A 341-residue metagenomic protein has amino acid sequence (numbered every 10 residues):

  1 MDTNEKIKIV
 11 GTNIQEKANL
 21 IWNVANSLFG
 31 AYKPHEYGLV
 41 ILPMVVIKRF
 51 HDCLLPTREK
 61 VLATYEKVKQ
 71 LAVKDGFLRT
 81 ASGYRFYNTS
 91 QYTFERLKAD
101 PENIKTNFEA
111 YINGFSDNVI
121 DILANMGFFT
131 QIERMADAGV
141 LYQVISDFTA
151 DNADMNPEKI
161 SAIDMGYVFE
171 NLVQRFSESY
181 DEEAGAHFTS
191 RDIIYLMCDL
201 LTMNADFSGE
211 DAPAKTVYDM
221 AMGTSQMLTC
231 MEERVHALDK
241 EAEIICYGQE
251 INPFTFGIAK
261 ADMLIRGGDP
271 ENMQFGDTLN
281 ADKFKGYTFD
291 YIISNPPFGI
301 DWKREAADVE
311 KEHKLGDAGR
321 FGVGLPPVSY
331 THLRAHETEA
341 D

Functional and structural regions predicted by a protein language model:
M1-A205, N272-N280: Non-catalytic, mostly N-terminal accessory regions of nucleic-acid modification and defense proteins
A25-N26, D154, E178-A184, V217 (+3 more regions): Glycine- and acidic
R49, W302-K303, D341: Local alpha-helix boundary/kink/capping signal
F176, D269-M273, L315-R320: Short acidic (Asp/Glu) and glycine-rich catalytic loops that position anionic groups and cofactors
A184-S294, G299-E310: Conserved S-adenosyl-L-methionine
F289, A318, L333-R334: Active-site lining segments that contact anionic ligands and/or coordinate catalytic metals
G299-Y330: Mobile active-site "lid"/loop adjacent to the S-adenosyl-L-methionine
T331-A340: Conserved small/polar residues in nucleotide/adenosyl-binding loops
